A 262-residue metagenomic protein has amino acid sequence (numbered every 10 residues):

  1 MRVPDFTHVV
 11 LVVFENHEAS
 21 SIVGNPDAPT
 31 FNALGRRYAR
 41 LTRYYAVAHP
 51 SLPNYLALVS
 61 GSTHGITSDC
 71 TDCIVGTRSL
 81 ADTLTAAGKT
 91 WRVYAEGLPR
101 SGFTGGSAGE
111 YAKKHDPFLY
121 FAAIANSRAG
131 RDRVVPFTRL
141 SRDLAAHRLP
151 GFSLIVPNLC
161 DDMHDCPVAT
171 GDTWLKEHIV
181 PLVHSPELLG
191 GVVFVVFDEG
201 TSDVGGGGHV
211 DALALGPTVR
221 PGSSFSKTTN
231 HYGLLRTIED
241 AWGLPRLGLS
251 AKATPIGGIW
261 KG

Functional and structural regions predicted by a protein language model:
M1-G262: N-terminal pro-sequences and low-complexity stem/linker regions of secreted or lumenal proteins
